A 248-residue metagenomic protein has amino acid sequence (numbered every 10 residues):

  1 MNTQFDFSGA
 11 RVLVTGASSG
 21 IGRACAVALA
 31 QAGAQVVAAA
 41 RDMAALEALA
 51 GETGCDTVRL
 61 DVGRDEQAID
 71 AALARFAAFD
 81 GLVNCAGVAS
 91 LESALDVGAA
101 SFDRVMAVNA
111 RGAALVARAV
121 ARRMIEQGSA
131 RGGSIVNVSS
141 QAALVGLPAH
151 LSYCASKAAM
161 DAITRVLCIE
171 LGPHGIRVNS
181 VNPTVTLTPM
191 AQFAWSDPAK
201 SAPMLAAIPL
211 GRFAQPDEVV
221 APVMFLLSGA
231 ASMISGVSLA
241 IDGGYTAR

Functional and structural regions predicted by a protein language model:
S18-S19: Conserved glycine-rich cofactor-binding loop
S93-A94, G98-D103, M204: Substrate-binding pocket helix/loop in short-chain dehydrogenase/reductase
L95, V145-L151, P173, G211 (+1 more regions): Active-site loop immediately N-terminal to the catalytic Tyr-X3-Lys motif of short-chain dehydrogenase/reductase
A117, S156, T164: Active-site helix of classical SDR
R122, I169-P173, S232: Alpha-helical segment proximal to the catalytic Tyr-Lys
S140: Residue(s) in the substrate-gating loop at a strand-loop-helix junction that position the organic substrate next
R212-I241, T246-A247: C-terminal substrate-recognition "lid" of short-chain dehydrogenase/reductases
